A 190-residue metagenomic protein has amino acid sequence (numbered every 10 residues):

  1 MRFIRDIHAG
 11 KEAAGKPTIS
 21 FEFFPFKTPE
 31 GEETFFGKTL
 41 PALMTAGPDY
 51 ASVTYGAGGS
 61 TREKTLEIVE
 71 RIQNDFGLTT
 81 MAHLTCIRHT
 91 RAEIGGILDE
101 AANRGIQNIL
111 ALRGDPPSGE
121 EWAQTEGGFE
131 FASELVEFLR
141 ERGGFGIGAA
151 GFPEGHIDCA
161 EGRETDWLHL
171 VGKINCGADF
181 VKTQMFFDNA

Functional and structural regions predicted by a protein language model:
M1-F21, T28: N-terminal amphipathic alpha-helix/helix-capping segment at the start of soluble metabolic enzymes
A9-A14, L40-G47, L66-G77, L98-I106 (+2 more regions): Acidic (Asp/Glu)-rich catalytic clusters
G10, G59-H83, G127-A150, A190: Alpha-helix-loop-beta-strand connector modules within alpha/beta enzyme cores
P17-P25, D49-V53, T80-L84, I109-A111 (+3 more regions): Hydrophobic faces of well-ordered beta-strands that scaffold small-molecule active sites in alpha/beta enzyme cores
T18-F35, T80-A92, G148-T165: Active-site mouth loops of central-metabolism enzymes
F26-P29, P48-E67, D115-G127, A178-A190: Glycine-rich, proline-tolerant flexible connector loops at the mouths of alpha/beta enzymes
T34, C86-E100, E126-E130: Glycine-rich anion/phosphate-binding loops
N108-N175, F180: Conserved anion-binding
